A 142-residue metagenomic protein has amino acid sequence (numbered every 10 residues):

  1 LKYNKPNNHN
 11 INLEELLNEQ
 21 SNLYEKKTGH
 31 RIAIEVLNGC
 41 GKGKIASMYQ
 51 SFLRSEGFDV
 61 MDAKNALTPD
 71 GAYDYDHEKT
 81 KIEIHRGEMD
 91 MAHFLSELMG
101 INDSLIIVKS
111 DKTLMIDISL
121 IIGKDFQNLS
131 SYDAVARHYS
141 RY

Functional and structural regions predicted by a protein language model:
L1-Y142: Residue-level signal for protein termini and structural transition zones
